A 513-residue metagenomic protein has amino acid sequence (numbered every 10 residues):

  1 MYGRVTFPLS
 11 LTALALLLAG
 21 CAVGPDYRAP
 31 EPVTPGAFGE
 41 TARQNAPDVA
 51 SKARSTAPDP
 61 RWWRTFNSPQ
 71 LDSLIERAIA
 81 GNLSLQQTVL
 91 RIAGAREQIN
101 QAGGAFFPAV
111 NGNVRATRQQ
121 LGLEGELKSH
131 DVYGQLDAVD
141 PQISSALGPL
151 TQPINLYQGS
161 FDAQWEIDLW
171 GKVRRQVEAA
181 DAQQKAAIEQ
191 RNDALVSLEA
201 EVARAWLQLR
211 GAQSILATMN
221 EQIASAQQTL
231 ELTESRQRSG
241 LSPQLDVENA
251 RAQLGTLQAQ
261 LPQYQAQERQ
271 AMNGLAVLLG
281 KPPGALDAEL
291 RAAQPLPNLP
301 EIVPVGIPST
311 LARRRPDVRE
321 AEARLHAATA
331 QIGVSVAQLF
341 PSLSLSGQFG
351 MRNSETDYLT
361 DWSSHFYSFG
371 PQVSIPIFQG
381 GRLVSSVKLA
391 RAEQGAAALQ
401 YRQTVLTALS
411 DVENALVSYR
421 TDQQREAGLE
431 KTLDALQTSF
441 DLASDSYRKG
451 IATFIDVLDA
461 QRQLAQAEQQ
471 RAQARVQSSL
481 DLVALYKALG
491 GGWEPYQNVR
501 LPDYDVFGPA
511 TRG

Functional and structural regions predicted by a protein language model:
Y2-A80, K128-L150, Y157, D181 (+5 more regions): Terminal intrinsically disordered/low-complexity segments used for targeting and assembly
A22-L198, L343-G347, I377-V384: Short flexible linkers and secondary-structure junctions
Q86-Q87, G103, T151-P153, I167-L195 (+8 more regions): Sec/SRP-type N-terminal targeting helices
N113-Q119, Q164, A212, Q253 (+4 more regions): Outer-membrane beta-barrel pore domains and translocons
Y157-A163, A205, I307, Y367-V373: Hydrophobic, lipid-facing positions within transmembrane beta-strands of outer-membrane proteins
E189-I307, S418, D422, L442-D445 (+2 more regions): Periplasmic alpha-helical coiled-coil/stalk elements that build and connect Gram-negative outer-membrane
Q237-L241, Y447-I451, A488-G492: A short glycine-centered flexible hinge/capping loop motif at secondary-structure junctions
